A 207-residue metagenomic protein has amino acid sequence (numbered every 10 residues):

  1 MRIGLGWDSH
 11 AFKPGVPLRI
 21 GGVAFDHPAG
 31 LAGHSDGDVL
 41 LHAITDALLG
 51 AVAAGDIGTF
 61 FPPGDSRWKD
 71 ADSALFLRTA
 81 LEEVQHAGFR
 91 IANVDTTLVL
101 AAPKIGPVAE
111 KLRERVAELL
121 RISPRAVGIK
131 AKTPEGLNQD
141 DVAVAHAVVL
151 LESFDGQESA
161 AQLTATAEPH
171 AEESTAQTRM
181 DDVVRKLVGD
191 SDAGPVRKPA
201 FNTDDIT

Functional and structural regions predicted by a protein language model:
M1-L112, L119-L120, P134: RNase III-family endoribonuclease catalytic core
T96-L100, I129, A147-V149: A structural signal for short, well-ordered beta-strand segments
S123-A126: Short acidic capping loops at alpha-helix termini that bridge into adjacent secondary structure
I129-K130, D141: Pyridoxal 5′-phosphate
L137-G156: C-terminal edge-of-domain segments
L150-D155, L163-A167, R179-L187: Hydrophobic alpha-helical transmembrane segments
Q162, T166, H170-A171, P195: Short linear segments in intrinsically disordered or otherwise low-structure-confidence regions
T175-T207: Long, low-complexity, intrinsically disordered segments
